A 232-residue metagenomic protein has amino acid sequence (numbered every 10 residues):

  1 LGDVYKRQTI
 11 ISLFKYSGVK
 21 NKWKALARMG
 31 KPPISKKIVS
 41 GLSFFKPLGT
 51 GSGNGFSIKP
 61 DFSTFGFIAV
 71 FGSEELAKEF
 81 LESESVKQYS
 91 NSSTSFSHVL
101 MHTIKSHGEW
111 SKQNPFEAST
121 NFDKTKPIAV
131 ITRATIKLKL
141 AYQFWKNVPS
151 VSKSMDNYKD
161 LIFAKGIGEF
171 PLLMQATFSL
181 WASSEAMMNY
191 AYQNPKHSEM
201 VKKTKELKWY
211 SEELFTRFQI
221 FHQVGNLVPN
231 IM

Functional and structural regions predicted by a protein language model:
L1-Y5: Short, small-residue-biased leader/transition segments that mark boundaries at the very start of proteins
K6-F65, G72-F80, S92-A176, A186-P195 (+1 more regions): Short S/T/G/P-rich N-terminal loop/turn motif that feeds into the first structured element of a domain
F80-Q88: A basic- and aromatic-enriched beta-loop-alpha substructure that forms the phosphate/nucleotide- and DNA/RNA-contacting
G168-F170, M200-K203: Acidic/histidine-enriched, beta-strand-rich ligand/metal-binding domains
K208-Y210: Flexible helix-coil linker/hinge segments at domain or subdomain boundaries
